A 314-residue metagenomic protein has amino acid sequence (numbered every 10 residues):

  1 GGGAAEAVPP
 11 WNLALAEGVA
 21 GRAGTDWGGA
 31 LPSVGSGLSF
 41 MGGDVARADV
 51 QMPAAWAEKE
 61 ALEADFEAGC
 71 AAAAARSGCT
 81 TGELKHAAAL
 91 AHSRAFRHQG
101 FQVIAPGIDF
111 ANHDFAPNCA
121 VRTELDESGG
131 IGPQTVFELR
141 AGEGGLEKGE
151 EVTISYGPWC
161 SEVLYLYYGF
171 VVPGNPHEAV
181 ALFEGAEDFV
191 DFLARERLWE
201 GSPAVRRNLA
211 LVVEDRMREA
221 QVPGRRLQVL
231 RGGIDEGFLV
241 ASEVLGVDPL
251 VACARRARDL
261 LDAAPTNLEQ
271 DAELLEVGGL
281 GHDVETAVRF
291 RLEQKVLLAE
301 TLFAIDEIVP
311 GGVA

Functional and structural regions predicted by a protein language model:
G1-A314: Long, positively charged leader/targeting segments at protein N-termini
